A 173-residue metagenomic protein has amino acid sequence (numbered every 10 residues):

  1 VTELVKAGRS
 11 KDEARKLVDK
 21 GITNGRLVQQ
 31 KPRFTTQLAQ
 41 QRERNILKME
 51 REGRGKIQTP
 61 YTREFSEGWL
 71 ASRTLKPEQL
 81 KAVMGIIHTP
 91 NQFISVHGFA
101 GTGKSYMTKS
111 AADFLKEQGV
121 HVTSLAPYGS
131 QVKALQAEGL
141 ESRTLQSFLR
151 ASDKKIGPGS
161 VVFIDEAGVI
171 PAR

Functional and structural regions predicted by a protein language model:
V1-R173: Conserved ATP-binding/catalytic motifs of P-loop helicase motor domains
